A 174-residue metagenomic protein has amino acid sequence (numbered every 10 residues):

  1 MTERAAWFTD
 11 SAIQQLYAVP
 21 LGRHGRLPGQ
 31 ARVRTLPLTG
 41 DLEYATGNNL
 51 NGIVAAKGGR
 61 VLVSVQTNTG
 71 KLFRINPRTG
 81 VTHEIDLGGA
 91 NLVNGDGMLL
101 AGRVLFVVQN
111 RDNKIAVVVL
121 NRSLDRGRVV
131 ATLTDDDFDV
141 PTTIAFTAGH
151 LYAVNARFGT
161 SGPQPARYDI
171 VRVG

Functional and structural regions predicted by a protein language model:
M1, W7-A12, A55-K57, V61-N68 (+2 more regions): Conserved beta-strand positions in repeat-built beta-propeller and related beta-rich domains
M1-V33: Hydrophobic alpha-helical segments and helix pairs
M1-W7, T39-L62, G88-L105, D136-A148: Beta-rich, blade/repeat-based domains predominating in secreted/periplasmic proteins but also intracellular
T9, V19, I53, V63-T67 (+4 more regions): Short, conserved beta-strand edge motifs with alternating hydrophobic and charged residues
Q14-A18, G25, G70-F73, N113-A116 (+2 more regions): Structural signal for beta-propeller blades
P20-G25, N76-V81, V119-D125, V173-G174: Short loop/turn segments that connect beta-strands within beta-propeller blades
A31-A45, V81-G89, G127-T134: A short beta-strand motif characteristic of beta-propeller blades
T143-G174: Blade-level signature of beta-propeller repeat domains, shared across WD40, Kelch, NHL, RCC1 and BNR/Asp-box propellers
